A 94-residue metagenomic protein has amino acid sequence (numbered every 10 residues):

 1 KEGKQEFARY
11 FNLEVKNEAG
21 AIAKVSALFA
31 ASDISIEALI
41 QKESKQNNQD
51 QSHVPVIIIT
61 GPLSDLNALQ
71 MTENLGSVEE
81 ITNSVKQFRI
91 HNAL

Functional and structural regions predicted by a protein language model:
K1-L94: A conserved regulatory-domain signal marking ACT and ACT-like small-molecule sensing domains and adjacent regulatory
